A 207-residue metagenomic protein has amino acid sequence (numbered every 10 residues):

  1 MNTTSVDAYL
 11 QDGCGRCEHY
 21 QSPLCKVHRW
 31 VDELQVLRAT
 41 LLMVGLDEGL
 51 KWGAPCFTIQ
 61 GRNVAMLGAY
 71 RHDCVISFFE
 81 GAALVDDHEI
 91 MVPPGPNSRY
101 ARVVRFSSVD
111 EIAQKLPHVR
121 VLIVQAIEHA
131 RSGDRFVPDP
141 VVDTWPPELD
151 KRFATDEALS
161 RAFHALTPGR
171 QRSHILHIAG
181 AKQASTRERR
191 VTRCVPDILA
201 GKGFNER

Functional and structural regions predicted by a protein language model:
M1-R207: Charge-dense, helix-prone N-terminal extensions
